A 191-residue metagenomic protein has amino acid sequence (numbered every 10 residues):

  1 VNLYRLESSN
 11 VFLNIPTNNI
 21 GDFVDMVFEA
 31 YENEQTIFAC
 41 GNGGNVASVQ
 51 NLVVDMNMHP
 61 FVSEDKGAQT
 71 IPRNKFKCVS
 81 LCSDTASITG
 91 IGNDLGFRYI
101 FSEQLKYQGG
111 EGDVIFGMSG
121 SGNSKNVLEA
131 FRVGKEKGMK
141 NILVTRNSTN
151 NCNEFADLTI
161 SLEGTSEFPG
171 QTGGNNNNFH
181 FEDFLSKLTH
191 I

Functional and structural regions predicted by a protein language model:
V1-I15: Generic N-terminal amphipathic, Lys/Arg-enriched alpha-helix
I15-N33: A short, well-structured juxtamembrane/interface segment
E29-G109: Glycine-rich, small/polar surface segments that engage phosphate groups of diverse ligands
N45-Q50, N123-A130: Short glycine/serine/threonine-rich phosphate/pyrophosphate-binding segments that cradle anionic phosphate groups
N57, F131-G138: Surface-exposed amphipathic alpha-helices with a cationic face
I115, N141, T159-S161: Short, well-ordered beta-strand core segments
T145-I191: Short alpha-helices
